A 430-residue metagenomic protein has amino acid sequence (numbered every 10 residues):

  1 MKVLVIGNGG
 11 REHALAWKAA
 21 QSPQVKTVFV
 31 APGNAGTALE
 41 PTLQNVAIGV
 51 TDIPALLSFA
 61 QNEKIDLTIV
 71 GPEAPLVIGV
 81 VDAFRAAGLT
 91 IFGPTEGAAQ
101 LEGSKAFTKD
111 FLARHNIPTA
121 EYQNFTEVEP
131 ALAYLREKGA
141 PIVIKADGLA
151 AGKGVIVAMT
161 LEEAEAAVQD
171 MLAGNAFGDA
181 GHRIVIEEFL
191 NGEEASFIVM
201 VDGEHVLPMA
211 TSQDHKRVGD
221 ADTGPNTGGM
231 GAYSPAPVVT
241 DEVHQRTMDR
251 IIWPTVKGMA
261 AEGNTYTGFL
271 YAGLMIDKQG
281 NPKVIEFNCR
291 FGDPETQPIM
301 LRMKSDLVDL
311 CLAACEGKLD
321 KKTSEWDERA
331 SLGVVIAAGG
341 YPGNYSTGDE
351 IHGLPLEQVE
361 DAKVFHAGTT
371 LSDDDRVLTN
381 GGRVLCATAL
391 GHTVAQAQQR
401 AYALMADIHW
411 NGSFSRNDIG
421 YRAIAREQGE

Functional and structural regions predicted by a protein language model:
M1-E96: ATP-binding N-terminal substructure of ATP-dependent carboxylate-amine bond-forming enzymes
A20-P23, A38-L39, N62, F92 (+13 more regions): Solvent-exposed alpha-helices and their adjacent loops that cap or buttress functional pockets in soluble metabolic
N45-T51, Q123-E127, A158: Short acidic-hydrophobic, aromatic-tinged amphipathic segments that line or gate anion-handling sites
P94-G154: A conserved helix-loop-beta module that forms one wall/lid of the active-site cleft in ATP-utilizing catalytic domains
G154, A158-T296: Internal nucleotide-binding/catalytic subdomain
M248-L270, N288-V359, S372: Active-site "cap" helix and flanking loop/linker of ATP-utilizing ligase/carboxylase catalytic domains
T369-D373, L378-E430: Generic C-terminus detector
